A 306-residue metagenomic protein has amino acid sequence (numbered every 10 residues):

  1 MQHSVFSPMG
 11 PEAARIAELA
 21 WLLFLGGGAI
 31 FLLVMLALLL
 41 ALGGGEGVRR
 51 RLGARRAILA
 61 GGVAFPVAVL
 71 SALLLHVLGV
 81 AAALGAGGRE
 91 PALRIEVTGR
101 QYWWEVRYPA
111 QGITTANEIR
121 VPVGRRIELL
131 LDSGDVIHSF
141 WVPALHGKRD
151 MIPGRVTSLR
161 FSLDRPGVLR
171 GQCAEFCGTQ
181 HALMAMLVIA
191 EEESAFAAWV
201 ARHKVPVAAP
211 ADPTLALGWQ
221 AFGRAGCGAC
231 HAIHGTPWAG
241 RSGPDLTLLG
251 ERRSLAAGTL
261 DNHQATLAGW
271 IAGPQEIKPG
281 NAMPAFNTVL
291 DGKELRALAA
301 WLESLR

Functional and structural regions predicted by a protein language model:
M1-A20, L42-R241, A256-P279, A285-E303: Non-transmembrane, membrane-proximal soluble domains of secreted or membrane proteins
I16-L33: Hydrophobic single transmembrane helices highlighted by the model
F31-G45: Alpha-helical transmembrane segments
